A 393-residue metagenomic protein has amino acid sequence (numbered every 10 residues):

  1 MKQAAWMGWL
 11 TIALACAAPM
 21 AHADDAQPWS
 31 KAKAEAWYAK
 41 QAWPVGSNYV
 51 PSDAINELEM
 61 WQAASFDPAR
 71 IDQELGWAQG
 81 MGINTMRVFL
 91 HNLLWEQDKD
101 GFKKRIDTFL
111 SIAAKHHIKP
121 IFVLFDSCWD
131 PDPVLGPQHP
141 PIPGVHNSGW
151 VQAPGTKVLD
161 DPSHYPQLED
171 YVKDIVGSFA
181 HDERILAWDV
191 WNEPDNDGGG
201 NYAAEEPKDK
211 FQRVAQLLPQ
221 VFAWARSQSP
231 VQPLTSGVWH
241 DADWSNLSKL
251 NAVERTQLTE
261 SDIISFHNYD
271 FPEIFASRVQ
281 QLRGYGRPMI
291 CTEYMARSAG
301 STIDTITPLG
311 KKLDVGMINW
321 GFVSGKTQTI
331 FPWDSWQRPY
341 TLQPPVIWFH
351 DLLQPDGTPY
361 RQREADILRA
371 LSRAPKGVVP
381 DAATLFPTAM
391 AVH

Functional and structural regions predicted by a protein language model:
M1-W9: Bacterial N-terminal signal peptides that target proteins for export
L10-T11, A21: Cleavable N-terminal signal peptides
A23, F122, M390-H393: Low-complexity, Gly/Pro
D25-S261, H267, P272-I274, Y285 (+7 more regions): Active-site mouth of glycoside hydrolases
N319-G321: Replace "adjacent to P-loop NTPase cores in ATP/GTP-dependent enzymes" with "adjacent to NTP-binding cores
F331-A391: Extended, alpha-helix-rich binding/interface surfaces that flank or overlap catalytic cores and mediate recognition
